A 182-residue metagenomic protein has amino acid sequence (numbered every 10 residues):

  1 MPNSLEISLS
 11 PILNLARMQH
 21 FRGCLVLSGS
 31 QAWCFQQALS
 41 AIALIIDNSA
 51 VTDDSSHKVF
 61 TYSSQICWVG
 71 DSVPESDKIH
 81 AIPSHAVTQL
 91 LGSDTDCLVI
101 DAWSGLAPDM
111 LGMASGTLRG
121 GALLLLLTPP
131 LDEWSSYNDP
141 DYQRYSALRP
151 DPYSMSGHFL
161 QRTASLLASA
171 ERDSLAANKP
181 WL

Functional and structural regions predicted by a protein language model:
P2-H57, W68: Glycine-rich P-loop/Walker A and Walker A-like loops and their local beta1-loop-alpha1 context in P-loop NTPases
S8-L9, F35, P83, A107-M110: Amphipathic coiled-coil/heptad-repeat helices and related helical stalk/stem segments that mediate oligomerization
R22-V26, Q65, C97, L123-L125: Residue-level preference for the first positions of well-ordered beta-strands
V26-G29, H57, P74, P83 (+3 more regions): Long, charged N-terminal accessory/stalk domains
L27-A32, W68-V73, I100-S104, L127-P130: Structural motif
C34-Q36, V73-K78, D132-S136: Short, charged/polar "capping" segments at the starts of alpha-helices and the immediately preceding loops
S64-D94: Inter-Walker segment of RecA-like/P-loop motor cores
G92-L182: N-terminal accessory nucleic-acid engagement/regulatory domains that precede and modulate ATP-driven motor cores
